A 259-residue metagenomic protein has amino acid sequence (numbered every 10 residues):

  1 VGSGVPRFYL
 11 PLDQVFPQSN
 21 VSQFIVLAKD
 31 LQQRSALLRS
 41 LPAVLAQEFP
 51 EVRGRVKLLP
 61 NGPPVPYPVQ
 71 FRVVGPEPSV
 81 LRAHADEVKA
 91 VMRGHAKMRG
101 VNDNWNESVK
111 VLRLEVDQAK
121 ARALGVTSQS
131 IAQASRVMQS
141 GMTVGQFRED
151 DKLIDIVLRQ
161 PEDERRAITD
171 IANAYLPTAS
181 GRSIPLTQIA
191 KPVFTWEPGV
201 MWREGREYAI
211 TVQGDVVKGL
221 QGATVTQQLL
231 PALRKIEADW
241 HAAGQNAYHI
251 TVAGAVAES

Functional and structural regions predicted by a protein language model:
V1-P64, A119-G141: Solvent-exposed, membrane-proximal periplasmic/extracellular interface segments of envelope transport and secretion
L10, V65-E77, Q118-A119, Q160: Short, low-order "capping/linker" segments at domain edges
Q14-V21, V52-P68, R72-V74, N102-V109 (+1 more regions): Flexible hinge/switch segments at interdomain interfaces of large molecular machines
V21-V26, P68-R72, L112-L114, T211-Q213: Active-site-flanking beta-strand signature of metal-NTP-handling nucleotidyl enzymes and homologous cyclase-like
L27-L31, H84-A90: Extended, charge-rich low-complexity interaction segments
L31-Q32, V74-L81: Short, surface-exposed ligand-recognition loops at beta-strand->loop->(often short) alpha-helix junctions that present
Q33-L37, H84, V225: Residues at alpha-helix caps and immediate loop-helix transition turns in enzyme cores, especially N- and C-cap
R82, K89-S259: Extracytoplasmic/periplasmic membrane-proximal domains and adjacent transmembrane bundles of envelope biogenesis
